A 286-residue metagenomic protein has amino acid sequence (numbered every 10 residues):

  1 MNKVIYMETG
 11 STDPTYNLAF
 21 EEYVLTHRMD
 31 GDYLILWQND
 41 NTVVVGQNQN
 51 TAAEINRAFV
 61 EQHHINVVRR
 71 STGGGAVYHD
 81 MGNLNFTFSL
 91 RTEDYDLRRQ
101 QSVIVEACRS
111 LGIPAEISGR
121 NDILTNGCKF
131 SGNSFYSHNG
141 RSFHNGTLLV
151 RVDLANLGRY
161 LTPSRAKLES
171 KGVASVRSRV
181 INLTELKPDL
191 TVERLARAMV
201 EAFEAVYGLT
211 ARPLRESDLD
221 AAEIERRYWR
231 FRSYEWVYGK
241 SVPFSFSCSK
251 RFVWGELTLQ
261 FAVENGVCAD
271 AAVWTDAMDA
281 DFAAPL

Functional and structural regions predicted by a protein language model:
M1-Y95: N-terminal lobe of the biotin/lipoate ligase/transferase fold
N39-V43, I117-G127: Short, glycine/charge-rich beta-strand/loop segments that flank catalytic centers and engage negatively charged groups
R70-N85, I123-N126, S134-S142: FAD-binding core of FAD-dependent oxidoreductases, characterized by glycine-rich FAD pyrophosphate-binding loops
N83-N121: Contiguous, small/hydrophobic- and glycine-enriched helical/loop subdomains that border and often "cap" functional
L90-D94, T184-D189, T275-A277: A generic structural motif
G112, S131, N139-K240, D281-L286: Long, positively charged amphipathic alpha-helical accessory segments at protein N-termini or as interdomain linkers
A211, R226-W274: Internal helical hairpin/lid segments
